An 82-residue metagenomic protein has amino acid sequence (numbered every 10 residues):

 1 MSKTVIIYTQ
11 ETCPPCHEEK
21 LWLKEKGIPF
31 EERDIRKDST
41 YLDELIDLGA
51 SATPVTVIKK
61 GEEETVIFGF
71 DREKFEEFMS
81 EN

Functional and structural regions predicted by a protein language model:
M1-K26: Local sequence-structure signature of Cys/Sec-based thiol-disulfide redox active-site neighborhoods
Q10, A50, R72: ATP/adenylate-binding site constellation spanning eukaryotic-like Ser/Thr protein kinases, ABC-transporter
F30: Catalytic phosphate/metal-binding cores of nucleic-acid and nucleotide-processing enzymes, i.e., regions that mediate
K37-D38, D71: Acidic/polar helix N-cap motif
T40-E44, K74: Short acidic active-site motifs
L48-V57: Structural micro-motif
K60-N82: Non-catalytic, surface beta->alpha helical segment in thiol-disulfide oxidoreductase systems
